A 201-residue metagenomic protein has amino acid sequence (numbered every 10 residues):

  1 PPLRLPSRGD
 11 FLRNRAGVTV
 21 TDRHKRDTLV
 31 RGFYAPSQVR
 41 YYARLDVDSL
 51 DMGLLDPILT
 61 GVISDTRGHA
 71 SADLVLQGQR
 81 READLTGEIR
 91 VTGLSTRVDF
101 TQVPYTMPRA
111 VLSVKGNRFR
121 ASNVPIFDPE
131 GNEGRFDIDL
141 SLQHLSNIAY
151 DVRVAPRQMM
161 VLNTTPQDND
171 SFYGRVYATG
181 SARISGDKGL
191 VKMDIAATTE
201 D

Functional and structural regions predicted by a protein language model:
P1-D73, R81-S181, S185-D201: Interface amphipathic segments
